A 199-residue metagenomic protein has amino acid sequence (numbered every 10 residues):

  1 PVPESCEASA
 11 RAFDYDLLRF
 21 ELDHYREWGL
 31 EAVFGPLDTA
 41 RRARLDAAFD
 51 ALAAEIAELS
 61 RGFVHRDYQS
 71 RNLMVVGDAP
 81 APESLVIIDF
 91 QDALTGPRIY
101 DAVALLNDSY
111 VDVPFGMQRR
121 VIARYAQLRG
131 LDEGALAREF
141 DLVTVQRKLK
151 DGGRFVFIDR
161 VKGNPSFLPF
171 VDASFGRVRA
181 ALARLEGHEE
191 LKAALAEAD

Functional and structural regions predicted by a protein language model:
P1-L37, L59-R61, L94, F167-D172: A cross-family kinase active-site recognition segment
V2-A8, A12-R19, S70, V75 (+4 more regions): Glycan-recognition and catalytic cores of secretory/periplasmic carbohydrate-active enzymes
R11-F13, E133-T144: All-alpha amphipathic helical-bundle segments outside canonical DNA-binding/catalytic cores that form hydrophobic
D14, L37-R41, R138, G163-F167 (+1 more regions): Residue-level recognition of alpha-helical structural elements
L18, R42-F49, Q118, V145 (+1 more regions): Hydrophobic packing residues in well-ordered alpha-helices of helical domains and bundles
H24-V33, R98-D132, V145-K162, S174-L182: Active-site activation/catalytic loop segments of kinase-like enzymes and analogous catalytic loops in related
D50-A102, S109-D112: Active-site acidic catalytic loop and adjacent metal/ATP-binding pocket of ATP-dependent phosphoryl transfer enzymes
P165, F170-D199: Regulatory N- and C-terminal appendages and interdomain linkers associated with kinase/kinase-like NTP transferase
